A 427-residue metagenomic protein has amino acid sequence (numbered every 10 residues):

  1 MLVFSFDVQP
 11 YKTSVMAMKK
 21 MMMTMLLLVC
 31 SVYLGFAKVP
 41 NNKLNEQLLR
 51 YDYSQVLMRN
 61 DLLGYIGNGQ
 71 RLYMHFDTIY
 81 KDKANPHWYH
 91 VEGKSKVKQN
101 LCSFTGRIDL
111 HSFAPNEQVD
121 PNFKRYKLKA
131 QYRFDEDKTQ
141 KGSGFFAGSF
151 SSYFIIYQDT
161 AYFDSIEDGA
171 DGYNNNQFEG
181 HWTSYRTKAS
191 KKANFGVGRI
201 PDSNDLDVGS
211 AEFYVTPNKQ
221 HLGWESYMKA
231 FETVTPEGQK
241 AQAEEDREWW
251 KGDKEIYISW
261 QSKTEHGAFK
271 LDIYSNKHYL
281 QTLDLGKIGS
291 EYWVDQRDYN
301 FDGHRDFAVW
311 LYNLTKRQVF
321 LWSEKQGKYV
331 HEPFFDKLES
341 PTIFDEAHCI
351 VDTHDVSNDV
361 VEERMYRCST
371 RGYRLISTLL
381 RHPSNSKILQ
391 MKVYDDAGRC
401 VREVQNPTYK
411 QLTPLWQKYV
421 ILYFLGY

Functional and structural regions predicted by a protein language model:
M1-P40: Bacterial Sec-dependent N-terminal signal peptides
A37-P86, A230-V294, A397-Y427: Terminal domain-start segments
K38-D77, N85-S95, K124-G142, G172-K188 (+6 more regions): Tryptophan-anchored aromatic micro-motifs
D168-S262, C349-Y427: Acidic, small-residue rich beta-repeat scaffolds with periodic aromatic anchors
E255-S259, Y299-L311, C349-V351: Acidic/hydrophobic-patterned starts of short beta strands in beta-sheet-rich repeat architectures
Y274-N276, T315-E332, M365-T370: Beta-propeller blade repeat segments, especially FG-GAP/WD-type strand-to-loop junctions in 6- to 7-bladed propeller
S290-Y299, L338-C349: Beta-propeller blade termini
V330-D336, L375-L380: Beta-propeller fold detector
